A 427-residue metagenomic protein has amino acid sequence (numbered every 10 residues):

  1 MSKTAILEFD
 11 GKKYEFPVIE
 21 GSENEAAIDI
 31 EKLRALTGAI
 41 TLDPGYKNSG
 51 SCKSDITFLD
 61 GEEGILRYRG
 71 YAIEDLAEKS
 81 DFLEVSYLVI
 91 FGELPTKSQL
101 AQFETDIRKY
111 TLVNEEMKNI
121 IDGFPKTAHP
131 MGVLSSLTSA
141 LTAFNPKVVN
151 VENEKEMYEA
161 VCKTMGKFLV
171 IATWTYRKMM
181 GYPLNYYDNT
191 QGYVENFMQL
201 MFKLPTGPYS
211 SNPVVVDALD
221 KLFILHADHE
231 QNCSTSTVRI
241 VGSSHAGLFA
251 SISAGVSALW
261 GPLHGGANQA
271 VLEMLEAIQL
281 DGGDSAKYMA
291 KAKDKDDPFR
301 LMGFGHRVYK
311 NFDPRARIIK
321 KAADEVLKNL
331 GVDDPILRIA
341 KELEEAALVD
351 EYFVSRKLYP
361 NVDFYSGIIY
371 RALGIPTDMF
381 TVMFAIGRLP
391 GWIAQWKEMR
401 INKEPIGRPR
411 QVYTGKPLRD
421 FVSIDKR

Functional and structural regions predicted by a protein language model:
M1-R427: Non-transmembrane, aqueous-exposed alpha-helical and coiled segments at domain scale
